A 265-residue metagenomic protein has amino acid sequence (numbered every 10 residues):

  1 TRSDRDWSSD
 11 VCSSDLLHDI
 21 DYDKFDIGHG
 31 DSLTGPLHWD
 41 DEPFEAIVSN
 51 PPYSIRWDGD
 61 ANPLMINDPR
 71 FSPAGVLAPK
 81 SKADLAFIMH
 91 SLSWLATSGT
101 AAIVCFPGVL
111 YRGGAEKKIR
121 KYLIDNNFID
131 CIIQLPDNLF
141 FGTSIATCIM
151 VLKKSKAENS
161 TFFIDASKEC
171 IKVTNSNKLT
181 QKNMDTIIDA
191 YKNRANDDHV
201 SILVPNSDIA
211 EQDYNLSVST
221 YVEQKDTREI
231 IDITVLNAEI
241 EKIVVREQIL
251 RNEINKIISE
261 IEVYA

Functional and structural regions predicted by a protein language model:
T1-C12: Single conserved hydrophobic/aromatic residue that forms the stacking wall/gate of nucleotide- or nucleobase-binding
R5-D6, I20, W94: Generic structural signal for beta-strand residues in well-ordered domains
S14-E42: S-adenosyl-L-methionine
S32-A265: A conserved structural/catalytic subdomain of Rossmann-like adenosyl-cofactor enzymes
